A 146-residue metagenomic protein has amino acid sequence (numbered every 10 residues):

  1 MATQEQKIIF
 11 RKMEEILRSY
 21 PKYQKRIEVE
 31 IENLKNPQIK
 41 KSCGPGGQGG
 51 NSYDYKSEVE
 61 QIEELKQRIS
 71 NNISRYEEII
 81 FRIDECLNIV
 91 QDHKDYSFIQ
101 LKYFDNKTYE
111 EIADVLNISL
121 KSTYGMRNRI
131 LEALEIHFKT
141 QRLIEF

Functional and structural regions predicted by a protein language model:
M1-I89, I136, T140-F146: N-terminal interaction/assembly modules
I79-R82, H93-D95, M126: N-terminal positioning helix adjacent to the helix-turn-helix/winged-helix DNA-binding module
L87, Q91-K94, S122: Short coil/turn residues that cap or connect secondary-structure elements
Q91-D105: Short amphipathic alpha helix immediately N-terminal
E111-L116: Short alpha-helical "recognition helix" segments of helix-turn-helix
N117-I136: DNA-recognition helix of helix-turn-helix
